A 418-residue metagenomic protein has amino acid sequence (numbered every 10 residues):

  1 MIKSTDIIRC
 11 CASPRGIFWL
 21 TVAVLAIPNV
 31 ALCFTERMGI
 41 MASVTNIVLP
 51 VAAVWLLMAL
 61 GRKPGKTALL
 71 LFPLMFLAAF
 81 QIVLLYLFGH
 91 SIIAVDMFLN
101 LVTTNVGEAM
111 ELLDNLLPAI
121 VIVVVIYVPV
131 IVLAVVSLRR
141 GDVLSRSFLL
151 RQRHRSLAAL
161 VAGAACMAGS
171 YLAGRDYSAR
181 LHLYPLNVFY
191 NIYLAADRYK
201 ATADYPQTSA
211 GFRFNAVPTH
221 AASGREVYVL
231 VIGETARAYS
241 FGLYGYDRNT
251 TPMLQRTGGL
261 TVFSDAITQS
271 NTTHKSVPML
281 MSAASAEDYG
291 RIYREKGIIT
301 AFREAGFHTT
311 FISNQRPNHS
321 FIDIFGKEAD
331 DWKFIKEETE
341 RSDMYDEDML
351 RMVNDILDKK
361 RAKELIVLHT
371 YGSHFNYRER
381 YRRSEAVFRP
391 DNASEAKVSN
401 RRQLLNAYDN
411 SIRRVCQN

Functional and structural regions predicted by a protein language model:
I2-L186: Transmembrane and membrane-interface helices of multi-pass, inner-membrane envelope-modifying transferases
T21-L32, R383-K397: Short alpha-helical hairpin
I40-M41, S178-A179, A286-Y289, E340 (+1 more regions): Active-site rim elements
V54-W55, R351-N354, D391-N418: A long, amphipathic alpha-helix that forms part of the scaffold/cap immediately adjacent to metal-dependent active
N100, T104, T272-S276, R414: Generic alpha-helical secondary structure signal
A162-L230, T235-E395: Active-site-proximal alpha/beta segments of enzymes that process anionic O-linked groups
